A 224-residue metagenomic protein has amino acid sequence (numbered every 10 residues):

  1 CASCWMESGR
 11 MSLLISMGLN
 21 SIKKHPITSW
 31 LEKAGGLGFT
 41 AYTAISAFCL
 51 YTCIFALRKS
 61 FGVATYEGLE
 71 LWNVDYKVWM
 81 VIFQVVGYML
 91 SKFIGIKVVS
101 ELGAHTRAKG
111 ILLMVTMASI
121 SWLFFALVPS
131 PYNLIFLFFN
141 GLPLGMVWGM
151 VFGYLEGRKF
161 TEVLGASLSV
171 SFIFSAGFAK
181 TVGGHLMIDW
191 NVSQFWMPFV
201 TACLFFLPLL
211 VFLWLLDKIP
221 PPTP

Functional and structural regions predicted by a protein language model:
L14-G35, M187-P224: Intracellular loop-helix junctions on the cytosolic face of multi-pass helical membrane proteins
K33-S60: Pair of pore-lining "gating" transmembrane helices in MFS-fold secondary transporters
V78-V99: Central cavity-lining transmembrane alpha-helices of secondary-active solute carriers, predominantly the Major
S100-L113: Cytoplasmic membrane-interface "Motif A"-like loop-to-helix N-cap segments of 12-TM Major Facilitator Superfamily
V115-P129: C-terminal ends and interior cores of transmembrane alpha-helices in multi-pass membrane transporters/permeases
Y132-V147: Hydrophobic core of transmembrane alpha-helices in multi-pass small-molecule transporters, especially MFS/SLC-type
M146-R158: Intracellular juxtamembrane helix-capping segments at the cytosolic ends of symmetry-related transmembrane helices
E162-G184: Glycine-rich segments within core transmembrane alpha-helices of 12-TM secondary carriers
